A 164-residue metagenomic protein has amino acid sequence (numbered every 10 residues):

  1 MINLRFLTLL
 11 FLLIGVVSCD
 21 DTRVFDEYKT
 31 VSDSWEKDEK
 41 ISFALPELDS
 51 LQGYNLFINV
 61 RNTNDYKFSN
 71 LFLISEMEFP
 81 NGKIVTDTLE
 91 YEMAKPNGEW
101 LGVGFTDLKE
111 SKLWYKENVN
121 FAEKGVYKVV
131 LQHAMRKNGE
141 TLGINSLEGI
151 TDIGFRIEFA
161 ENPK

Functional and structural regions predicted by a protein language model:
G15-S18: C-terminal motif of bacterial Sec signal peptides marking the signal peptidase cleavage site
D20-R23: Bacterial signal peptide processing site
E27-L48: Post-signal peptide N-terminal segment of mature Sec-exported envelope proteins
I41-F68: Post-signal-peptide N-terminal segment of Sec-exported extracytoplasmic proteins
T63-D65, E110-Y115, V119-A122, Q132-N145: Short acidic/polar inter-strand loop motif in beta-rich domains
K67-L73, L147-T151: Short coil-to-beta strand junction motifs in C2/discoidin
Y91-M93, L101-N118: A beta-strand/beta-hairpin structural motif
